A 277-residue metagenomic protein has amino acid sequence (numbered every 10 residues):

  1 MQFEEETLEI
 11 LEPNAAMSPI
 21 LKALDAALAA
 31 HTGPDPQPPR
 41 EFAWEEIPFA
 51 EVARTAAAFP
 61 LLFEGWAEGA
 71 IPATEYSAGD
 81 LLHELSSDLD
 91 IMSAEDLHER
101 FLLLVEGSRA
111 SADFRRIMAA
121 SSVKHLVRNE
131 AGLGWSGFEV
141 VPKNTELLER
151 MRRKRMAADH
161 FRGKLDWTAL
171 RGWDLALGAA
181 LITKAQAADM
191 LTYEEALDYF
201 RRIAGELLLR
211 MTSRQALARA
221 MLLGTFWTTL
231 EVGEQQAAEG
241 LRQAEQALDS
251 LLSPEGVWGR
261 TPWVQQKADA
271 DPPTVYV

Functional and structural regions predicted by a protein language model:
Q2-V277: Polar/charged low-complexity regulatory segments
